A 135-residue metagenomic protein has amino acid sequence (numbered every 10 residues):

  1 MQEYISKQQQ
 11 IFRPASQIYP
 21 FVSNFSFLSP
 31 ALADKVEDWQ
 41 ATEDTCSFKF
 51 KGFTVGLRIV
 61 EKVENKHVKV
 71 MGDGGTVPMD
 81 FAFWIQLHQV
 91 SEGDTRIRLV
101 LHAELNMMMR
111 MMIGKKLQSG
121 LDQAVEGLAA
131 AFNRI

Functional and structural regions predicted by a protein language model:
M1, D38, I59-V60, L87-Q89: Short secondary-structure boundary/capping segments
M1-Q40, T45: Hydrophobic ligand-binding cavity/cleft-lining segments
Q2-Q8, T45, T54, H67 (+2 more regions): Intrinsic-disorder/low-complexity, polar/charged segments enriched in Ser/Thr/Lys/Arg/Asp/Glu/Gln
Q8-F12, R58, Q86: Generic structural detector for well-ordered beta-strands
I18-V22, L28, C46, I59 (+3 more regions): Hydrophobic pocket/interface hotspot
P30, K35-P78, I135: Glycine-rich portal/gate segments that line the openings of hydrophobic small-molecule binding cavities
G75-Q123, A130, R134: Beta-strand/loop substructures that line and gate deep hydrophobic ligand-binding cavities in soluble
